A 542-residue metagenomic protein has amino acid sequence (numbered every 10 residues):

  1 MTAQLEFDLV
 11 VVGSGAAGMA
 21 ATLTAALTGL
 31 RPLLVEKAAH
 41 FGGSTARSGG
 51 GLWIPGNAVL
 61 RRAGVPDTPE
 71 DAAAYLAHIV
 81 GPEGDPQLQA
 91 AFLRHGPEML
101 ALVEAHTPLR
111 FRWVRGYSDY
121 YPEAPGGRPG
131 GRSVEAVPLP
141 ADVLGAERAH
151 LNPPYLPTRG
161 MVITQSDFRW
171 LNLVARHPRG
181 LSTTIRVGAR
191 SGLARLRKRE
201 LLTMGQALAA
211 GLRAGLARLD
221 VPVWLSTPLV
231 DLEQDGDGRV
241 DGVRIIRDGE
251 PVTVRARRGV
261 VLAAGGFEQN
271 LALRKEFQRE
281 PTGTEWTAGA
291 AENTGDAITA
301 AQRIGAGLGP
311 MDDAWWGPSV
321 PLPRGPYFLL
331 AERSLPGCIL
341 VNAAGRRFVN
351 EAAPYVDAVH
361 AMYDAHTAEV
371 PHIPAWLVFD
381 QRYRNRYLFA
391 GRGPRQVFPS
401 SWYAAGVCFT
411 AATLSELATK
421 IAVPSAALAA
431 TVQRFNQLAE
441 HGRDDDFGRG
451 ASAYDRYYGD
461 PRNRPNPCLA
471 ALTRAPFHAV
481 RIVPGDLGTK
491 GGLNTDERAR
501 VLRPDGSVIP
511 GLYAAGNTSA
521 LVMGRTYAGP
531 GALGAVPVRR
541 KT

Functional and structural regions predicted by a protein language model:
M1-L9, L27, A210, V522 (+1 more regions): Extreme N-terminal leader/targeting segments of oxidoreductases
L9-L34: N-terminal Rossmann-like FAD-binding beta1-loop-alpha1 element of flavoenzymes
A20, L27-L30, A39, G51 (+8 more regions): Proteins synthesized as precursors that undergo proteolytic processing into mature forms
L23-T24, L30, V252-V260, L388-G393 (+1 more regions): C-terminal structured subdomain/cap of oxidoreductase catalytic cores
K37-P222, L340, R347, A353 (+4 more regions): Conserved N-terminal/central alpha/beta ligand/cofactor-binding core
P122-S133, V137-S182, I298-A300, G307-V423 (+1 more regions): An anion/pyrophosphate-binding glycine-rich loop and adjacent beta-alpha core in soluble alpha-beta enzymes
R199-Q206, R218, R247-Y327, L533: Glycine-rich loop(s) and the adjacent beta-strand/alpha-helix scaffold that form part
D231, R239-V240, A427-V522, T526: A glycine-rich dinucleotide-binding beta-alpha-beta segment and adjacent secondary-structure elements that constitute
